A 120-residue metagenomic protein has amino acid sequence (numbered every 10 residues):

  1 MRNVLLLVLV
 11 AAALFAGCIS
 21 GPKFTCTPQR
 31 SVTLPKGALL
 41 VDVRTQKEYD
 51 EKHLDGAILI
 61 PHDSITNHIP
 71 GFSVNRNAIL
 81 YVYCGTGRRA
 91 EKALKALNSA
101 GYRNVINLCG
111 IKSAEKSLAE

Functional and structural regions predicted by a protein language model:
M1-G17: Secretory targeting signatures
R2, C18-A38, Q46-I79, R88-E120: Rhodanese-like catalytic fold shared by cysteine-dependent sulfurtransferases and DSP/PTP-type phosphatases
Y83: Short, surface-exposed ligand- or partner-binding patches at beta-edge/loop junctions that are enriched in aromatics
